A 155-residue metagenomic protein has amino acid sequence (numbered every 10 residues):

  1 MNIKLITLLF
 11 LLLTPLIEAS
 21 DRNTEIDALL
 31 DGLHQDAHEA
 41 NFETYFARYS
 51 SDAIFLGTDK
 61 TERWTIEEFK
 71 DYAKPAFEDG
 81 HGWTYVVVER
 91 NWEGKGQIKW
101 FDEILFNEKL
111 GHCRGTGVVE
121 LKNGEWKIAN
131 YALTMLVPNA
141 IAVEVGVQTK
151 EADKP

Functional and structural regions predicted by a protein language model:
N2-L9: Sec-dependent signal peptide recognition, specifically the positively charged N-region followed immediately by
F10-E18: Hydrophobic h-region of N-terminal signal peptides that target proteins for export in Gram-negative bacteria
S20-A37: Short N-terminal segments immediately surrounding and downstream of signal-peptide cleavage
R22-E25, E68-H112: Surface-exposed, charged secondary-structure patches
E39-D52, L56: Short, well-ordered alpha-helical segments enriched in acidic and aromatic residues
A53-W64, P75-H81: A short gly/proline-enriched turn/hairpin at secondary-structure junctions
N91-I98, V119-K127: A short, structured loop/turn motif at beta-sheet edges
K122, N130-P155: Low-complexity, intrinsically disordered terminal/linker segments enriched in charged and Gly/Pro repeats
